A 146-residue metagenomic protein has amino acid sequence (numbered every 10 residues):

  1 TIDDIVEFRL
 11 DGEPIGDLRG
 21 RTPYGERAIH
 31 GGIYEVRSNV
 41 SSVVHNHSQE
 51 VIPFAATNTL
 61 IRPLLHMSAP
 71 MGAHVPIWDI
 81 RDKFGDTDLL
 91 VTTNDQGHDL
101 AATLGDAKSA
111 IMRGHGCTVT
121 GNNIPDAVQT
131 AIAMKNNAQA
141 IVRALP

Functional and structural regions predicted by a protein language model:
T1-P146: Glycine-rich flexible loops
